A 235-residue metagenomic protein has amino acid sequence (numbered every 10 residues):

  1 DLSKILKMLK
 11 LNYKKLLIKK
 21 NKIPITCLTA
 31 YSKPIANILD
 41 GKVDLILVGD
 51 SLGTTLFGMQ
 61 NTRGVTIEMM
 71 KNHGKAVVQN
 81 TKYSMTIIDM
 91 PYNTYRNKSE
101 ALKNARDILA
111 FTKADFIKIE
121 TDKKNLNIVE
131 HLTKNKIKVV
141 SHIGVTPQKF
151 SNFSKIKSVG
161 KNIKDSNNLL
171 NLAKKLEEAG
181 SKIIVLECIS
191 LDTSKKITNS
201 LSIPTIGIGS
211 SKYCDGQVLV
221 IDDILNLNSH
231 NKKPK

Functional and structural regions predicted by a protein language model:
K10-K19, P24-K233: Alpha/beta enzyme core
